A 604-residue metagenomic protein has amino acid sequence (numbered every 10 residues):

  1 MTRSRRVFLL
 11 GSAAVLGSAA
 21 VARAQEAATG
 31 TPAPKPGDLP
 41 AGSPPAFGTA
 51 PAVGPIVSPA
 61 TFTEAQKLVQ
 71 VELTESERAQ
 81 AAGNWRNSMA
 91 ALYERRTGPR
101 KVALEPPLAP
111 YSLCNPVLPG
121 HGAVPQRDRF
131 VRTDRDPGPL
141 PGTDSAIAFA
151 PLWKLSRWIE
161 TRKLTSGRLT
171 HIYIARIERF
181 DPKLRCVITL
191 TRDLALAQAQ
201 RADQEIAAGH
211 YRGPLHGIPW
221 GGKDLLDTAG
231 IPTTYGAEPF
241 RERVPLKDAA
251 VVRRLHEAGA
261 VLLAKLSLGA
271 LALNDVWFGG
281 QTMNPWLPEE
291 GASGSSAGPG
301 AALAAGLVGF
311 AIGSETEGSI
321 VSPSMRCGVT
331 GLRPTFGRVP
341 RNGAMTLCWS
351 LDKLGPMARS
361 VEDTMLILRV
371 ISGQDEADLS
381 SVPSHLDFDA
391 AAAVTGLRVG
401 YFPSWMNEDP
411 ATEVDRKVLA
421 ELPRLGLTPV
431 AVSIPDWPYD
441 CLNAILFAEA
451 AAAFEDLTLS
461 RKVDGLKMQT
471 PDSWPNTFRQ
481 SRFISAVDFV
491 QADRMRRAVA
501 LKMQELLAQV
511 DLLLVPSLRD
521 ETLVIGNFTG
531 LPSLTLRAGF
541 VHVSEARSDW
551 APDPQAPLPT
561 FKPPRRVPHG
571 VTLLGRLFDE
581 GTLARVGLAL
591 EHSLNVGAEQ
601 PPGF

Functional and structural regions predicted by a protein language model:
M1-L16: N-terminal secretory signal peptides and thylakoid transit peptides that target proteins across membranes
A22-T74, R100, D389: C-terminal segment of N-terminal export signals and the immediately downstream linker at the start of the mature
L73-E317, A420, L425, G597: Gly/Ser-rich catalytic/binding loops embedded in alpha/beta enzyme cores
T133-A148, L215-Y235, A393-F402, A444-A500 (+1 more regions): Short helix-loop capping/hinge segments that flank enzyme active sites or metal/cofactor-binding pockets
T133-P137, R333-R416, H592-F604: A short helix-breaking turn/cap at a secondary-structure junction
R162, G217, E257, V261-L263 (+2 more regions): Glycine-rich, small-residue loops and helix-cap segments that act as flexible hinges at active-site edges
K163, R168-I174, Q200, F388 (+3 more regions): Acyltransferase
K247-I371, P516, N527, L531-R537 (+1 more regions): Short glycine/serine-rich loop segments
